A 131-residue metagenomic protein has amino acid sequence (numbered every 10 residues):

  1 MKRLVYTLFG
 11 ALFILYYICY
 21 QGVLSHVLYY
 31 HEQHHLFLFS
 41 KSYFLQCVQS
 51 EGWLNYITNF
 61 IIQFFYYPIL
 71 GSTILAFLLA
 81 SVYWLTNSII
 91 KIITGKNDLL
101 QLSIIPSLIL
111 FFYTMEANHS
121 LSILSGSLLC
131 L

Functional and structural regions predicted by a protein language model:
M1-L15: Start-transfer (signal-anchor) and selected internal transmembrane alpha helices of multi-pass inner/ER membrane
L4-L8, I93-S103: Membrane-interfacial loop-to-transmembrane alpha-helix junctions, especially the N-terminal start
A11-L15, I74-F77, L102-I109: Lipid-exposed faces of alpha-helical membrane segments in multi-pass integral membrane proteins
Y17-L78: Membrane-interface coil-to-helix junctions
C47, E51, D98-L131: Membrane-interface micro-motifs in multi-pass membrane enzymes
W53-F60, Y83-L85, S107-F112: Membrane-embedded alpha-helical segments in integral membrane proteins
T58-P68, K91, Y113-S120: Helix-loop junctions on the outward
A76-T94, L108-L110, L131: Transmembrane-helix motifs of polytopic, lipid-linked glycan transferases
